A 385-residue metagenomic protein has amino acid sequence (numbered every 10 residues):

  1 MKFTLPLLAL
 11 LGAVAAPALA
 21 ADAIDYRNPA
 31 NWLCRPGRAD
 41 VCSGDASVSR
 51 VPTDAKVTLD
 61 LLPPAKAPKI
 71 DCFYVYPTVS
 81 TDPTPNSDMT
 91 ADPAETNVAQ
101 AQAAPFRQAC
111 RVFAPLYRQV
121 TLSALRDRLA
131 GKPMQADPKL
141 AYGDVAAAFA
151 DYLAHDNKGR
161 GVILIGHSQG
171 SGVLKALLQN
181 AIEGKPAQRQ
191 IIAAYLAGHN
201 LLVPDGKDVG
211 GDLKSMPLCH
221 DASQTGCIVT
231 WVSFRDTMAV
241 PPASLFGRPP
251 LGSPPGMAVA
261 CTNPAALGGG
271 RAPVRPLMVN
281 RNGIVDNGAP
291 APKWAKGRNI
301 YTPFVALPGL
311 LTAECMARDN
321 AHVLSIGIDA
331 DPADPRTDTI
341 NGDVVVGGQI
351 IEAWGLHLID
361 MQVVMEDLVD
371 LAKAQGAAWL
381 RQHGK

Functional and structural regions predicted by a protein language model:
M1-L7: Bacterial N-terminal signal peptides that target proteins for export
A15-P17: N-terminal signal peptide c-region/cleavage motif recognized by signal peptidases
A21-P68, D88: Catalytic-loop region of hydrolases
A30-R38, A65-P68, Y74-G161, I326-G384: Active-site catalytic motif of lipid deacylating hydrolases and related acyltransferases
D71-V75, F113-L116, I163-L164, A193-L196 (+1 more regions): Structural recognition of the beta-strand scaffold that forms the well-ordered cores of secreted hydrolase catalytic
K139-K158, Q179-G342, V346, A378: Surface cap/lid and interfacial helix-loop subdomains adjacent to catalytic sites that gate substrate access
G166-G170, L174: Gly/Ala-rich beta-loop-alpha elbow adjacent to hydrolase catalytic centers
